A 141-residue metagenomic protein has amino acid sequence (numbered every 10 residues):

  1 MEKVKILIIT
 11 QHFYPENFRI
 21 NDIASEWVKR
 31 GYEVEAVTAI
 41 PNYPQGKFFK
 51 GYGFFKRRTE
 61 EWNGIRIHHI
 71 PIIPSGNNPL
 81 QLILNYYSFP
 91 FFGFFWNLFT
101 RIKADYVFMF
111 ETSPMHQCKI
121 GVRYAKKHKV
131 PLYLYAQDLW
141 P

Functional and structural regions predicted by a protein language model:
M1-E61: N-terminal subdomain of nucleotide-sugar transferases
I8, A36, H69, L134-A136: Hydrophobic residues in well-ordered beta-strands that form the structural core
Q11, S75-Q81, H128-P141: Acceptor-binding helix/loop patch of EC 2.4 sugar-transfer enzymes, predominantly nucleotide-sugar-dependent
N17, Y86-F94, Y106-H128, L134-Q137: An aromatic- and histidine-rich active-site surface loop
F18-R19, G46, P79, C118-I120: Short glycine-/acidic-enriched loop or helix-start segments at secondary-structure transitions that form or flank
E33, R66, P131: Residue-level detector of anion-binding/catalytic polar loops
T38-N97: A conserved catalytic-core segment of Leloir-type glycosyltransferases
F99-A104: Glycine-rich phosphate-binding loop signature in dinucleotide/nucleotide-binding domains
